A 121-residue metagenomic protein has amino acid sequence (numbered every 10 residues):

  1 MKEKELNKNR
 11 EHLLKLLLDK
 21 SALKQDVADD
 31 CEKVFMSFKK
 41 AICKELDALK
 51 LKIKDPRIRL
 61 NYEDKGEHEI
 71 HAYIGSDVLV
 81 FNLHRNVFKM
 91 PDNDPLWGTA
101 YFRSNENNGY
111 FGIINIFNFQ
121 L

Functional and structural regions predicted by a protein language model:
M1-Q25: N-terminal, Lys/Arg- and Ser/Thr-rich interaction peptides
K2, K20, D55-R57, D64-G66 (+1 more regions): Sparse, context-dependent recognition of short Cys/His-centered cofactor- or disulfide-binding micro-motifs
N7-N9, K24, F35-F38, L46-D47 (+1 more regions): Generic detector of short, locally flexible boundary/turn motifs and exposed helical patches
D29-E69: Short N-terminal edge-element motif at the start of the domain
N61-L121: Hydrophobic-cavity lipid-handling domains and compact docking modules
